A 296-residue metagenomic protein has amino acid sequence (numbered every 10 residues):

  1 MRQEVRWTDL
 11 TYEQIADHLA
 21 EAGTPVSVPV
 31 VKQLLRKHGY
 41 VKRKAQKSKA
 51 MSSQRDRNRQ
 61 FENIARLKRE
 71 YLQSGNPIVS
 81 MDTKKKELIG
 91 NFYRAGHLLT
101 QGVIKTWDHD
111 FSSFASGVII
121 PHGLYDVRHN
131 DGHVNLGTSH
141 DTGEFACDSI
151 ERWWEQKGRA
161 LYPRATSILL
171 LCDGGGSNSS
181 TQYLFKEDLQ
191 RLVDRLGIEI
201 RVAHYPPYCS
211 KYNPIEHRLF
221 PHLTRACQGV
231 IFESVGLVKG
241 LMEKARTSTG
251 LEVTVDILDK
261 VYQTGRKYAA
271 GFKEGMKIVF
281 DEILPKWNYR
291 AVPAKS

Functional and structural regions predicted by a protein language model:
M1-V26: A short, amphipathic alpha-helix used for macromolecular contacts
L10, S80, S167-G174, V202-P207 (+1 more regions): Extended hydrophobic secondary-structure segments that form protein cores and membrane-embedded regions
Q14, P25, P29-K105: Charge-mixed, compositionally biased segments that are often intrinsically disordered regulatory tracts
I15, D82, N130, D173 (+1 more regions): Short, conserved catalytic/metal-binding motifs centered on acidic residues
I104-L171, G175-G176: Electropositive, glycine- and tryptophan-enriched low-complexity nucleic-acid-binding patches
S180, V202-T224: RNase H-like two-metal-ion nuclease catalytic core shared by retroviral integrases and related mobile-element nucleases
F185-R201: Two-metal-ion acidic nuclease core segments, chiefly of the RNase H-like superfamily
G229-S296: C-terminal accessory extensions appended to soluble enzyme cores
